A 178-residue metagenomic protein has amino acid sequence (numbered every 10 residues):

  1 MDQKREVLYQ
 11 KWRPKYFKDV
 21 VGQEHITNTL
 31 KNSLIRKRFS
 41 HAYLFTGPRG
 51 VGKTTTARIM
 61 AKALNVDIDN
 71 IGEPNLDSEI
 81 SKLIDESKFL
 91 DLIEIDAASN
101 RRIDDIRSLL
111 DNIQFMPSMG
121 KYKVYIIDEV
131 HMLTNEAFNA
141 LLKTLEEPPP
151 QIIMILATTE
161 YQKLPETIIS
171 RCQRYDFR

Functional and structural regions predicted by a protein language model:
M1-R178: P-loop/Walker A NTP-binding region and its immediately flanking N-terminal helices in P-loop NTPase folds
